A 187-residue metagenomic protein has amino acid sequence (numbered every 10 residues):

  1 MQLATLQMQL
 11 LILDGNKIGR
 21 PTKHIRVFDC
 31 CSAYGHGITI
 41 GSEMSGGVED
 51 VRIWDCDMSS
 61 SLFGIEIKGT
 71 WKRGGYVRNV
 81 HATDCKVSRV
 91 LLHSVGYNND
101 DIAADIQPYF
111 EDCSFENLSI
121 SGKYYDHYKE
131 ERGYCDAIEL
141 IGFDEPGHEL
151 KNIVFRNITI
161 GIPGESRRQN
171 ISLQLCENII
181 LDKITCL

Functional and structural regions predicted by a protein language model:
M1-L187: Extracellular/periplasmic carbohydrate-active domains that bind, remodel, or depolymerize complex polysaccharides
